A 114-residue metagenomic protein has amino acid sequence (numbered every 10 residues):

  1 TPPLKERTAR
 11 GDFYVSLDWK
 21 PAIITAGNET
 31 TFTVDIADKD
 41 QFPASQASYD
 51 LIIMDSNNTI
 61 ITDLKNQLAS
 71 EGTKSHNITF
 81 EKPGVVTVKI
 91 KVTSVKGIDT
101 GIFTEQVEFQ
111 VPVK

Functional and structural regions predicted by a protein language model:
T1-K114: N-terminal soluble domains immediately following signal/targeting peptides that reside in extracytoplasmic
